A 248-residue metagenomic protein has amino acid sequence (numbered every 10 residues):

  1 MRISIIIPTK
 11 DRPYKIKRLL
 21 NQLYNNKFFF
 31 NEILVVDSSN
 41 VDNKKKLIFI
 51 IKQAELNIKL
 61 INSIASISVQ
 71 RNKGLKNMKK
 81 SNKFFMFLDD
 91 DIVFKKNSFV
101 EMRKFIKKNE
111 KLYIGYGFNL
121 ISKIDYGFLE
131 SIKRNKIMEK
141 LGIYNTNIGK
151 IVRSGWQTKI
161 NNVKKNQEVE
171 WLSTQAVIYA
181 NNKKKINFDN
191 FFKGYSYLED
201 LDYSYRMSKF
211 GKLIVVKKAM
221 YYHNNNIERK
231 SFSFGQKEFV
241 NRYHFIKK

Functional and structural regions predicted by a protein language model:
R12-N25: Short, well-formed alpha-helical segments that are part of the catalytic scaffolds of diverse glycosyltransferases
Q22, F29, V35-L47, I92-V93: A conserved acidic beta->alpha catalytic loop
N62-K80: Glycine-rich, basic loop-to-helix element that forms the pyrophosphate-binding segment of sugar-nucleotide handling
F85: Short aromatic/hydrophobic "clamp" motif used to bind/position activated sugar donors
N97-I143: Conserved donor NDP-sugar-binding/catalytic core segment of glycosyltransferases
V152-R153, Q157-Y179: A recurrent flexible, glycine/aromatic-enriched loop bordering the glycosyltransferase active site that acts as
E170-I186, F191-A219: A short, conserved alpha-helix in the catalytic core of glycosyltransferases
Y221, K230-K248: Catalytic core of nucleotide-sugar-dependent glycosyltransferases
